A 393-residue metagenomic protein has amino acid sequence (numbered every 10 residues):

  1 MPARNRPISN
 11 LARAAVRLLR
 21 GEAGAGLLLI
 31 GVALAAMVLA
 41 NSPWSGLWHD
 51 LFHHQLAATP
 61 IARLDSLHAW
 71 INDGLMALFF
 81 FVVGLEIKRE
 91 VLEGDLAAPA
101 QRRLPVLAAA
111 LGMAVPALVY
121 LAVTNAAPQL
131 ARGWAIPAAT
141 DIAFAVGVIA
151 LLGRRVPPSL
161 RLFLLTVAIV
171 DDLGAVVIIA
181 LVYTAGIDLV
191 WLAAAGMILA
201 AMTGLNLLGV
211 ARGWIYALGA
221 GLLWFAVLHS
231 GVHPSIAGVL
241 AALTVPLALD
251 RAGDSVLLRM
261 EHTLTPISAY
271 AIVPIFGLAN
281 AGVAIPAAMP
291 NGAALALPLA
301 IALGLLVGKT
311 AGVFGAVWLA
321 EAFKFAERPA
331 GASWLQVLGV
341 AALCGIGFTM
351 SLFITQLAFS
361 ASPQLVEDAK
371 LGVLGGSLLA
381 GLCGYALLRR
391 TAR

Functional and structural regions predicted by a protein language model:
P2-G21, V38-N41, I178, N206 (+3 more regions): Predominantly late transmembrane helices and immediately cytosolic-facing juxtamembrane segments
V32-W48: Alpha-helical transmembrane segments of multi-pass membrane proteins
L64-G94, L243-V245, S268-A288, V307-F314 (+2 more regions): Hydrophobic transmembrane alpha-helices of secondary-active transporters and Na+-translocating membrane complexes
A69, R89-L104, Q129-A131, P157-S159 (+5 more regions): Interfacial helix-loop-helix linkers and transmembrane-helix boundary segments in multi-pass membrane proteins
A69-F80, Q129-A143, T184-M197, H233-A241 (+1 more regions): Structural signature of hydrophobic alpha-helical transmembrane segments
E90-L118, D188-A200, I285-A311, W334-L338 (+1 more regions): Entry/N-cap segments of selected transmembrane alpha helices and their immediately preceding amphipathic helices
L107-V146, A302-A358, L379-R390: Transmembrane alpha-helices that form the ion-translocation and gating core of multi-pass ion transport proteins
I149, G153-P246: Functional cores that coordinate and move charged inorganic groups
